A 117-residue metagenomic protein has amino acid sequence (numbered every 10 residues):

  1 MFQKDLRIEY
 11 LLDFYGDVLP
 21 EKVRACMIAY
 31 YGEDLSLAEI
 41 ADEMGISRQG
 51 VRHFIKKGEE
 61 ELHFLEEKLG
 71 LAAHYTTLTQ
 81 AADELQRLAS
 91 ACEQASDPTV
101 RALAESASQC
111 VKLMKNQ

Functional and structural regions predicted by a protein language model:
Q3-G16: Short, Lys/Arg-enriched N-terminal segment that forms or immediately precedes the first helix of a structured domain
E21-G32: Short amphipathic alpha helix immediately N-terminal
L37: Helix-turn-helix DNA-binding elements, focusing on the entry/boundary residues of the two helices that contact DNA
I40-A41, V51: Hydrophobic positions on the alpha-helical face of helix-turn-helix-like DNA-binding modules
S47-R48: Helix-turn-helix DNA-binding motif, specifically the short coil turn and the N-cap/start of the second
F54-K57: Residues within the DNA-recognition helix of helix-turn-helix
E59-E66: C-terminal flanking helix
K68-A95: Intrinsically disordered, low-complexity basic tails/linkers immediately adjacent to helix-turn-helix/homeobox/MYB/SANT
